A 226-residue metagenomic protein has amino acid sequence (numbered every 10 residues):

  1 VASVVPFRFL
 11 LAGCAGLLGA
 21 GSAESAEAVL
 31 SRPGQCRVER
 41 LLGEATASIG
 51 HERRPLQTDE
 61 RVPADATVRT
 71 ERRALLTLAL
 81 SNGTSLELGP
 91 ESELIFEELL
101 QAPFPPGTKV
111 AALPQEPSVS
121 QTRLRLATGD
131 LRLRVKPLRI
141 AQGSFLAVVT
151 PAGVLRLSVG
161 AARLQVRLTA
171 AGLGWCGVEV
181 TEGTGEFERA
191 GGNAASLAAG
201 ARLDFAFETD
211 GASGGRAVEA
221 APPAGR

Functional and structural regions predicted by a protein language model:
V1-V5: N-terminal secretory signal peptides that target proteins for export/translocation
R8-G19: Bacterial N-terminal signal peptides
S25-R226: Flexible, surface-exposed loop/linker segments and immediately adjacent secondary-structure boundaries
